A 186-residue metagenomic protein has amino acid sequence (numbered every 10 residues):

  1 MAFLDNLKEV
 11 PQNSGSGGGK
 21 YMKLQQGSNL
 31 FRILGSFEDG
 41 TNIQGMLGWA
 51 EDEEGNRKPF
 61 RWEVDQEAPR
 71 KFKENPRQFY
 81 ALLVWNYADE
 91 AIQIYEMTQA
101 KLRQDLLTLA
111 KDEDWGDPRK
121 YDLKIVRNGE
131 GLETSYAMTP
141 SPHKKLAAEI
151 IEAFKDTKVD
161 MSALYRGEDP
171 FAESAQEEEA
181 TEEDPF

Functional and structural regions predicted by a protein language model:
M1-W115, D156-F186: OB-fold ssDNA-binding interfaces and closely related basic DNA-contact patches used across DNA replication/repair
F79-A81, D122, S135: Beta-strand-rich binding-surface signature of beta-sandwich/beta-barrel folds used to engage anionic ligands
D114-G131: Elongated alpha-helical scaffolds
R119-Y121, E149-I151, S162-Y165: Glycine-rich loops and low-complexity Gly/Arg-rich segments that provide flexible linkers or classic glycine-based
N128-D156: OB-fold/S1-family single-stranded nucleic acid-binding modules
